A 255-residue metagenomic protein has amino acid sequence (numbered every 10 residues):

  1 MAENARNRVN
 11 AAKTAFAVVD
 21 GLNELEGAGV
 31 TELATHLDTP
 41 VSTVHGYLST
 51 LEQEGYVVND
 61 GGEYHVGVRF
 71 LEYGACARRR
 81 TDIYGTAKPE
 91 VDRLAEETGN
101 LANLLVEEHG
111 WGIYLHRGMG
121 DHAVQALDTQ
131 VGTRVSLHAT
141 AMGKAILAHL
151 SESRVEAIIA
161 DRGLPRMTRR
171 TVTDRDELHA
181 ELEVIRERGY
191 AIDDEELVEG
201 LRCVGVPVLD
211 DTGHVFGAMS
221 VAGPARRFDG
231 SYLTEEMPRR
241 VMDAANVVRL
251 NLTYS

Functional and structural regions predicted by a protein language model:
M1-Y84, D92, N246, L250 (+1 more regions): N-terminal helix-turn-helix
V9-A12, G67, R80, Y84 (+5 more regions): Short, structured helix-loop boundary elements
L71-R162: Amphipathic alpha-helical effector-binding/dimerization core of metabolite-sensing transcriptional regulators
L71-Y73, L164-P165, P224-F228: A short, flexible beta-alpha/helix-coil linker loop
A87-R93, I159-V204, D243, V247-N251: Short, basic/aromatic recognition patches
V208-D211: Sensor-regulatory modules in signal-transduction proteins
V215: Glycine-rich acetyl-CoA-binding "A-motif" of GNAT/NAT acetyltransferases
A218-S255: Juxtadomain coupling helices with adjacent low-complexity linkers
